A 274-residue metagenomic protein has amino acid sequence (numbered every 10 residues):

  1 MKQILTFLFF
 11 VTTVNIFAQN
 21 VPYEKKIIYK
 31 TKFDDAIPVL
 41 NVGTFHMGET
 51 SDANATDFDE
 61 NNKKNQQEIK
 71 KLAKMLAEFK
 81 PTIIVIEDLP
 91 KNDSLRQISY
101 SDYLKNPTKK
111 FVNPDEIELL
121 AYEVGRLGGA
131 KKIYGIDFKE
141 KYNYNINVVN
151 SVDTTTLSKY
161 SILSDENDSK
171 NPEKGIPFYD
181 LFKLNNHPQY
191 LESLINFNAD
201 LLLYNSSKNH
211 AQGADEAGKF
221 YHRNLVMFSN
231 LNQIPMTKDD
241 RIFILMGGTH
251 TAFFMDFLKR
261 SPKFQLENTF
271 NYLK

Functional and structural regions predicted by a protein language model:
M1-E24: Bacterial Sec-dependent N-terminal signal peptides
I16-F33, K274: Sec-dependent signal peptide cleavage junction
K25, N61-L72, S229: N-terminal post-signal-peptidase region of extra-cytosolic proteins
T31-G43: N-terminal regions that are enriched for targeting/export leaders and immediately downstream pro/stem segments
F45-N65: Acidic/histidine-rich helix-loop elements that form or flank divalent-metal/phosphate-binding sites at the catalytic
K80-I86: Proline-aspartate-enriched helix->loop->beta-strand connector
L95-I234: Hydrophobic, often amphipathic alpha-helical segments used for membrane interaction and targeting
A217-K274: A cross-kingdom marker for long, charged
